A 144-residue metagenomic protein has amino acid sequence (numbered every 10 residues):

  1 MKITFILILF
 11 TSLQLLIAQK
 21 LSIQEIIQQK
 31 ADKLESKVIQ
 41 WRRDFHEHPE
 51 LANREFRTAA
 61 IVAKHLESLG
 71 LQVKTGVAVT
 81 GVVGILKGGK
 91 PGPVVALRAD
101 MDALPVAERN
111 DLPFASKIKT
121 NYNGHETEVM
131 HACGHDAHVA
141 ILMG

Functional and structural regions predicted by a protein language model:
M1-K20: Bacterial Sec-dependent N-terminal signal peptides
S12, A132-C133: Alpha-helical architecture
Q19-M130, A137-M143: Acidic/His- and Gly-rich active-site-bordering loop/insert found across diverse amide/peptide-bond hydrolases
